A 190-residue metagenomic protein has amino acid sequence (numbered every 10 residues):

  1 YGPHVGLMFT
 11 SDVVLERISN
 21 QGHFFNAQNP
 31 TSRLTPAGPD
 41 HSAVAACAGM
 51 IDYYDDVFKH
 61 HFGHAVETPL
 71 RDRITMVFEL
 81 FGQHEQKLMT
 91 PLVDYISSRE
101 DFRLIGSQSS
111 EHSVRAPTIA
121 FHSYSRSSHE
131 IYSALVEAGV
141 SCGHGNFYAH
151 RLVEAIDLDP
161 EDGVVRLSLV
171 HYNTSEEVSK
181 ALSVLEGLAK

Functional and structural regions predicted by a protein language model:
Y1-K190: Pyridoxal 5′-phosphate
